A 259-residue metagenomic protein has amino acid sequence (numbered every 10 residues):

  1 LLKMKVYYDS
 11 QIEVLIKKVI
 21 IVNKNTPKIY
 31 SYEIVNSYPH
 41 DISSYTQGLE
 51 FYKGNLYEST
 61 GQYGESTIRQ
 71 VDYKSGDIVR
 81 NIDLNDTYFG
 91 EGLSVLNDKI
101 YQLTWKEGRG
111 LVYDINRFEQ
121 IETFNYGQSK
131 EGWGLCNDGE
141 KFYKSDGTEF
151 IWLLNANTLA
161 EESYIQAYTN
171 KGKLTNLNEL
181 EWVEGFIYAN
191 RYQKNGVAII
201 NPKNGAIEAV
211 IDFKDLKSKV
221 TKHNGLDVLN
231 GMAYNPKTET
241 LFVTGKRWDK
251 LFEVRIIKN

Functional and structural regions predicted by a protein language model:
N23-S43, Y73-V79: A short helix->beta-strand "capping" segment at the edge of beta-propeller domains
V35-I68, N81-S94, W133-G134, G245-K250: Beta-strand-rich domains and repeat architectures in extracellular enzymes and scaffolds, especially beta-propellers
I42-Y52, D86-N97, G127-G139, K171-V183 (+1 more regions): Beta-rich, blade/repeat-based domains predominating in secreted/periplasmic proteins but also intracellular
E58-Q62, Q102-E107, F142-T148, A189-Q193 (+1 more regions): Conserved beta-strand positions in repeat-built beta-propeller and related beta-rich domains
V71-G76, D114-F118, N155-L159, N201-A206 (+1 more regions): Short loop/turn segments that connect beta-strands within beta-propeller blades
G76-S129: Blade-loop segments of beta-propeller domains
V112-Y168: Hydrophobic, well-structured mid-protein blocks that either form specific transmembrane helices
A233-N259: Blade-level signature of beta-propeller repeat domains, shared across WD40, Kelch, NHL, RCC1 and BNR/Asp-box propellers
